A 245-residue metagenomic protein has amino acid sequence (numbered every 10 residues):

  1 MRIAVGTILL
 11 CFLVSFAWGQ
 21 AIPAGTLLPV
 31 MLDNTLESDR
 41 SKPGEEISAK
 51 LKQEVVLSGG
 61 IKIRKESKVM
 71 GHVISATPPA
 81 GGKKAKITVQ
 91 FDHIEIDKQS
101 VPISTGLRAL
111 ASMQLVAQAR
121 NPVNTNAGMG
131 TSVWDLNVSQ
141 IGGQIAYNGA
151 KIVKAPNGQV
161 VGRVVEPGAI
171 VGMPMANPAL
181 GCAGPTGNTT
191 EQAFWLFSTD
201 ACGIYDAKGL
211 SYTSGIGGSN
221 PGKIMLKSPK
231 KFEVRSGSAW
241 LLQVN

Functional and structural regions predicted by a protein language model:
M1-R2: N-terminal secretory signal peptides that target proteins for export/translocation
G6-F16: Bacterial N-terminal signal peptides
Q20-N245: Contiguous beta-sheet cores, especially beta-hairpins with glycine/small-residue-rich turns and Gly-(small hydrophobic)
